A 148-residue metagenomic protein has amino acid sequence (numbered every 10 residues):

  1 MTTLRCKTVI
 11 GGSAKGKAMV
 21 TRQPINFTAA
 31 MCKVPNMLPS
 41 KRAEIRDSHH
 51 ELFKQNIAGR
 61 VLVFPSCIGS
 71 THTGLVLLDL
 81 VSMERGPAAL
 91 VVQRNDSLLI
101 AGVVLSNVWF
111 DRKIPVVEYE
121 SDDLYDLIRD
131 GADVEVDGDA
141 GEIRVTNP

Functional and structural regions predicted by a protein language model:
T3-A14, M19-R144: Feature captures the catalytic cores and cofactor-binding loops of soluble hydro-lyases/lyases that act on carboxylate
P148: Active-site/ligand-binding-proximal alpha/beta "capping" segment
